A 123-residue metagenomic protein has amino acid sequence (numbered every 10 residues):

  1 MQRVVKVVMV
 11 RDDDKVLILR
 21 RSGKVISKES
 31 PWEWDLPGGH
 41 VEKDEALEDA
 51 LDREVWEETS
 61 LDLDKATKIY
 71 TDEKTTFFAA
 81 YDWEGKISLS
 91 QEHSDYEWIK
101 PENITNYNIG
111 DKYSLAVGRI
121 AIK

Functional and structural regions predicted by a protein language model:
M1-I18, P37, E73-K74: Conserved N-terminal beta-strand and adjoining loop/helix that marks the start of the Nudix/MutT-like hydrolase domain
V4, P31, S94: A conserved catalytic-core signature of glycosyltransferases
R11-D14, K68-N106, A116-R119: Active-site-adjacent beta-strand/loop module that shapes the phosphate/pyrophosphate-binding cleft
K15-R53, E57: Conserved Nudix-box catalytic region and its N-terminal flanking loop in Nudix hydrolases and closely related
E58-D64: Short secondary-structure junctions
I109: Catalytic-core segments of class I nucleotidyltransferases/pyrophosphorylases that form NMP-activated intermediates
